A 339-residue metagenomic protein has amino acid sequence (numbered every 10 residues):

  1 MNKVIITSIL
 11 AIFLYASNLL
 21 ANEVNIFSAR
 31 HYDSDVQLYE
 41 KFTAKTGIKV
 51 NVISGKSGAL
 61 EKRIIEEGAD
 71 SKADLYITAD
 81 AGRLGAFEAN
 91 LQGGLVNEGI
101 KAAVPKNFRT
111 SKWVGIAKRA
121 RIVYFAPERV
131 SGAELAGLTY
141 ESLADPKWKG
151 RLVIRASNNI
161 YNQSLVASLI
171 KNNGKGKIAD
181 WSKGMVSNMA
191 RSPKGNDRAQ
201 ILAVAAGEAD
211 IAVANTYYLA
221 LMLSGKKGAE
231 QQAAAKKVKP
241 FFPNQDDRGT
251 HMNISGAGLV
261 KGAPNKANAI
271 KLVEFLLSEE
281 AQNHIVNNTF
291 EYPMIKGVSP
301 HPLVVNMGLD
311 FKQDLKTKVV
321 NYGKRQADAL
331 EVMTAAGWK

Functional and structural regions predicted by a protein language model:
A21-A86: Early extracytoplasmic/lumenal segment of secretory-pathway proteins
F27-R30, F125-P127, G132-A133, K147-N173 (+2 more regions): Short beta-strand->loop
S71-Y76, Q92-V123, E141, R151-I154: A structural signal for short loop-to-beta-strand junctions that line the ligand-binding cleft of periplasmic/secreted
A81-N90, F108-L135, A167, M252-A257: Periplasmic solute-binding protein
Q92-G99, W113-V114, E141, A229-H251 (+1 more regions): Short beta-strand->loop
S168, N173-P243: Ligand-binding pocket segment of bilobal, Venus flytrap-like solute-binding proteins
S255-D314: Mature extracytoplasmic/periplasmic domains
P302-K339: Extracellular/periplasmic bilobal clamshell ligand-binding domains
